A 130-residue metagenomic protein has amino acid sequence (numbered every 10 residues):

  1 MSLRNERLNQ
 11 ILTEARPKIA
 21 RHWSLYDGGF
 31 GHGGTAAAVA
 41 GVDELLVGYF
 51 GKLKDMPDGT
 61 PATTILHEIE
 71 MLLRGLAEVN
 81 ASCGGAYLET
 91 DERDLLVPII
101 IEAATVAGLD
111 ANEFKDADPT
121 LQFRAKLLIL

Functional and structural regions predicted by a protein language model:
M1-D55, L127-L128: Short terminal alpha-helical segments
S24, P57-D58, A77, L88 (+2 more regions): Generic alpha-helix signal with a bias toward terminal, lower-confidence helices and secondary-structure junctions
Y26, M56, T60, V79 (+2 more regions): Short secondary-structure junctions and interdomain/linker hinges
A38, P61-I65, G85-E92: Residue-level recognition of alpha-helical structural elements
G41-G48, E68-M71, G75-E78, L95 (+1 more regions): Charged, amphipathic alpha-helical oligomerization/scaffolding segments
L53-N80: Mature extracytoplasmic domains of secretory-pathway proteins
G84-L130: Amphipathic alpha-helical binding modules
